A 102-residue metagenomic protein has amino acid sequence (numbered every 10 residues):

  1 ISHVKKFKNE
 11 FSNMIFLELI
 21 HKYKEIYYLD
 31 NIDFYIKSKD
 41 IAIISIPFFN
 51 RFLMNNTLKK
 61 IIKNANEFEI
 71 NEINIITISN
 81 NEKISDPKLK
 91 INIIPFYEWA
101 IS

Functional and structural regions predicted by a protein language model:
I1-S102: A cross-kingdom feature that marks ATP-driven nucleic-acid transaction machinery
